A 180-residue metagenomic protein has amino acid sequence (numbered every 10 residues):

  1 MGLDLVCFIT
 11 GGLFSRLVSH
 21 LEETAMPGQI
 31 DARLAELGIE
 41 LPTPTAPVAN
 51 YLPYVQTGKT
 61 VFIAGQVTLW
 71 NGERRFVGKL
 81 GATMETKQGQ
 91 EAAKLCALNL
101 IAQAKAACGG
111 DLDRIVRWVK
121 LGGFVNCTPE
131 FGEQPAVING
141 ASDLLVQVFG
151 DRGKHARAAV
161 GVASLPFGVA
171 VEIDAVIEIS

Functional and structural regions predicted by a protein language model:
C7, G11-A25: Short, Lys/Arg-enriched N-terminal segments with co-localized hydrophobic residues within the first ~10-30 amino acids
M26-S180: Short, polar/acidic, helix-capping and beta-turn segments at strand->helix junctions that line the mouths
